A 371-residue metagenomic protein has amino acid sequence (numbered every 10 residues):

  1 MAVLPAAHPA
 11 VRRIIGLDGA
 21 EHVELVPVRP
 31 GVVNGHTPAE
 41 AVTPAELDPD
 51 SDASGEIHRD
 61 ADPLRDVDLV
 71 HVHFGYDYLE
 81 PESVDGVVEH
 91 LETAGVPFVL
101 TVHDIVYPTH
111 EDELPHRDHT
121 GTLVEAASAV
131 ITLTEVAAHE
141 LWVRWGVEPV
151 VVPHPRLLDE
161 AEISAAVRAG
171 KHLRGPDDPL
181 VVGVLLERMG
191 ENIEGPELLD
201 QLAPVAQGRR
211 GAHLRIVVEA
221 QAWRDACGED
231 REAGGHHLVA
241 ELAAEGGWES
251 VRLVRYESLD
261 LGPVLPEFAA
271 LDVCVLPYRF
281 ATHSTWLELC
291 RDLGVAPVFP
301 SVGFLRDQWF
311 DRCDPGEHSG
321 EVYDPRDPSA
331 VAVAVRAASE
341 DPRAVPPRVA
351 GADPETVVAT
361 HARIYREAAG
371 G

Functional and structural regions predicted by a protein language model:
G31-V32, V152-R168, R188, Q221-W223 (+1 more regions): Short beta-strand->alpha-helix junction loop in the catalytic core of nucleotide-activated group-transfer enzymes
P38-A126, E135: Extended catalytic core of nucleotide-activated donor transferases of GT-like folds
E125-R168: Donor nucleotide-sugar binding/catalytic pocket of nucleotide-sugar-dependent glycosyltransferases
K171-L199, A203, R215-I216: Conserved donor-binding/catalytic core segment of Leloir-type glycosyltransferases
G228-P266, V273: Nucleotide-activated donor-binding/catalytic signature segment of Leloir-type glycosyltransferases, i.e., the conserved
S250, L265-T282, D292-V295: Acidic donor-binding loop of glycosyltransferase active sites
C290, A296-R306: Short hydrophobic beta-strand element within catalytic cores of glycosyltransferases and related nucleotide-activated
V322, R326-S329, V333-G371: A charged, aromatic-enriched C-terminal amphipathic alpha-helix characteristic of glycosyltransferases across folds
